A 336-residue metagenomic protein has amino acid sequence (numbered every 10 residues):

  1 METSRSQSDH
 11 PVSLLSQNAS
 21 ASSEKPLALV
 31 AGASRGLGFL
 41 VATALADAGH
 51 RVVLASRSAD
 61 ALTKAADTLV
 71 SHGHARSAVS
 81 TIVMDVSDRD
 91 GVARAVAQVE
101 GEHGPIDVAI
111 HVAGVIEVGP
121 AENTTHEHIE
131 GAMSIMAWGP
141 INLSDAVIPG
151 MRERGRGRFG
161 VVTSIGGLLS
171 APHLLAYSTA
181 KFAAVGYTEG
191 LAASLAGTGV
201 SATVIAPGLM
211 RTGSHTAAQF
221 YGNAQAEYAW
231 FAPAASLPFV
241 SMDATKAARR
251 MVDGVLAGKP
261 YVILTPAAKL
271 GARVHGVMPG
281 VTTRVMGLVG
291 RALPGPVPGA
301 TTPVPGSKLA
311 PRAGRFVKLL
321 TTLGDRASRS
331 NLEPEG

Functional and structural regions predicted by a protein language model:
S34-G36: Conserved glycine-rich cofactor-binding loop
H50-A65: Conserved glycine-rich Rossmann-like NAD(P)H-binding loop of the short-chain dehydrogenase/reductase
V83-R94, H126: The beta1-alpha1 cofactor-binding region of Rossmann-like NAD(H)/NADP(H)-dependent oxidoreductases
P120-A121, T125-E130: Substrate-binding pocket helix/loop in short-chain dehydrogenase/reductase
S144, A180: Active-site helix of classical SDR
S164: Residue(s) in the substrate-gating loop at a strand-loop-helix junction that position the organic substrate next
S194-V277, T282-G295: SDR active-site lid
